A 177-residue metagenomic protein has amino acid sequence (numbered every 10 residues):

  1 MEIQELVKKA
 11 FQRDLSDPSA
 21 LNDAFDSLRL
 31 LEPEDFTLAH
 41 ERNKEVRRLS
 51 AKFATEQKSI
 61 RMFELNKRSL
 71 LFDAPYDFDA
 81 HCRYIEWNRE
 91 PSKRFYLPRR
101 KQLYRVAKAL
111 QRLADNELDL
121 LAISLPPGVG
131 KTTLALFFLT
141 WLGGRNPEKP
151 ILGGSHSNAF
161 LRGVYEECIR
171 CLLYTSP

Functional and structural regions predicted by a protein language model:
M1-L118: N-terminal accessory segments
E117, N146-P147: A structural signal for short coil/turn segments at secondary-structure junctions
L118-A135: Walker A/P-loop
A122-S124, L152-S155: A structural signal for short, well-ordered beta-strand segments and their strand-loop junctions that often border
L136-R145: Walker A/P-loop NTP-binding motif
F138, G163-C171: Alpha-helical scaffold elements adjacent to nucleotide-binding pockets in ATP/GTP-utilizing enzyme cores
G153-E166: Conserved Walker A/P-loop ATP-binding site and its immediately adjacent core in helicase/helicase-like ATPase domains
Y174-P177: Conserved small/polar residues in nucleotide/adenosyl-binding loops
